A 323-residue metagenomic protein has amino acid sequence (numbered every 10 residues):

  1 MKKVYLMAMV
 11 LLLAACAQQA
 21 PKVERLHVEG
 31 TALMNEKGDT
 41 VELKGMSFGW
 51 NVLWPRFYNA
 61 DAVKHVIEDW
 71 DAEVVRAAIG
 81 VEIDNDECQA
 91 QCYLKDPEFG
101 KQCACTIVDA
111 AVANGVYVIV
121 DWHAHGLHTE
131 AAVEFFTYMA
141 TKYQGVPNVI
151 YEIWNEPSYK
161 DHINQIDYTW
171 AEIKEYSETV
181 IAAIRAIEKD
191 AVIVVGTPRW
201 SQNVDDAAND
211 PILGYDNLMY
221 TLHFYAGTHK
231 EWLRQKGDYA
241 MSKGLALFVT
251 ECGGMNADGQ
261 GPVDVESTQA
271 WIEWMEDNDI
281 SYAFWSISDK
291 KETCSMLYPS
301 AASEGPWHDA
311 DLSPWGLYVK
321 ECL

Functional and structural regions predicted by a protein language model:
V4-L13: Sec-dependent N-terminal signal peptides
C16-V74, L94, Y318-C322: N-terminal carbohydrate-binding accessory modules
R25-L26, W50, P55, Y117 (+6 more regions): Extracellular glycoside hydrolase catalytic/binding regions
Y58, F99-C103, W232: Short secondary-structure boundary/capping elements
A62-V63, I107, K236, W271: Residues within well-ordered alpha-helices
K64-Y143, P147-Y159: Substrate-binding cleft and catalytic face of glycoside hydrolase catalytic domains, especially the flexible beta-alpha
